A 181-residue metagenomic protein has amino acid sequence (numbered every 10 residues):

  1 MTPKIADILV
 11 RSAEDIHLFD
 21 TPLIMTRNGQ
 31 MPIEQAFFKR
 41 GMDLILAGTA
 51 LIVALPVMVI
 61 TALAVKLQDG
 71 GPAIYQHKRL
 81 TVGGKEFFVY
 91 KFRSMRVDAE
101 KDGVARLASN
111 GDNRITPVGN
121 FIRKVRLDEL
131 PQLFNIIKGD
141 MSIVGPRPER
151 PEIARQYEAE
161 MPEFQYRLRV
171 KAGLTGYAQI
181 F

Functional and structural regions predicted by a protein language model:
M1-L55: N-terminal hydrophobic signal-anchor/signal peptide
M1-P3, P131-F134, Y177-F181: Hydrophobic alpha-helical segments characteristic of transmembrane helices
A6-D7, S12-D15, Y75-T116, T175-F181: Short, glycine-rich, amphipathic interfacial segments at transmembrane boundaries or analogous
T26, Y75, I143-G145: Thr-Gly-centered strand-to-loop micro-motif
N28, K91-S94, L127, G145: Flexible glycine-/small-residue-rich
N28-G29, M161-F181: C-terminal terminal-structure detector
P32-K101, N135: A hydrophobic, helix-centered structural microdomain
A108-K171: A short, structured surface patch at a secondary-structure boundary
